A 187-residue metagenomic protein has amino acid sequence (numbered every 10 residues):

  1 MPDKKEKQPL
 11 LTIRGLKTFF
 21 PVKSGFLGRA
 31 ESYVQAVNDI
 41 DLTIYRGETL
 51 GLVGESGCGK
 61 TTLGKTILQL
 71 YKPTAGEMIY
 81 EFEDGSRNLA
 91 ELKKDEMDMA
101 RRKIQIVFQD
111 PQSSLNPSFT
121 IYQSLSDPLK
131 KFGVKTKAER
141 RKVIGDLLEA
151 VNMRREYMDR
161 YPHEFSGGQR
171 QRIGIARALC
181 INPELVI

Functional and structural regions predicted by a protein language model:
V53-G54: The feature captures the beta-strand-to-loop junction immediately N-terminal to the Walker
L68, Q112, S118-K131, R141: Short helical segment in ABC ATPase nucleotide-binding domains corresponding to the A-loop/adjacent helical element
E77-M99: ABC ATPase NBD Q-loop/coupling interface
D84, A138-E156: Conserved ABC ATPase "signature" region
R102, H163, I181: Conserved signature/switch motifs of ABC ATPase nucleotide-binding domains
Y161-F165, Q169: Conserved ABC ATPase signature
